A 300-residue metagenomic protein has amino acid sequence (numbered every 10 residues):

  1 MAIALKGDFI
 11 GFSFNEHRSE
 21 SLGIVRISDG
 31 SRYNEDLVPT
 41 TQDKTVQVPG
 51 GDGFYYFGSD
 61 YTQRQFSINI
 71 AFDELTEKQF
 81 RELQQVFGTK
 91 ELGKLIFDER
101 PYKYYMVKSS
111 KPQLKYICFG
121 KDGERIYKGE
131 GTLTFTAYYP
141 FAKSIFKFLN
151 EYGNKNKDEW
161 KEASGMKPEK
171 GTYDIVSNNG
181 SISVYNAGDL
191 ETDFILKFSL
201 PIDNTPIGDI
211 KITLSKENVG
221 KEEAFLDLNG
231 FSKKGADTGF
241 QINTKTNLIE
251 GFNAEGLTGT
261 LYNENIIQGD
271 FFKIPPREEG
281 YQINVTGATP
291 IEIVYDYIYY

Functional and structural regions predicted by a protein language model:
M1-T45: Polar/acidic, low-complexity leader/linker segments enriched in S/T/G and N/D
A4-F9, F87-L92, P206-I207: A short, compositionally biased
K6, R18-S28, Y104-K111, K221-F231 (+1 more regions): Short amphipathic beta-strand/extended segments with alternating polar/hydrophobic composition
P49-L75, R125-F141, E279: Oligomerization/assembly interface segments of phage tail-like spikes and tubes
A71-K115, G280: Short, acidic/charged, Gly/Pro-enriched secondary-structure junctions
Q84-E91, K147-N156: Charged, amphipathic alpha-helical segments and their flanking helix caps
I96-F146: Short beta-strand and beta-hairpin "edge-sheet" elements
N150-Y300: Intrinsically disordered, low-complexity segments enriched in serine, threonine, and glycine
